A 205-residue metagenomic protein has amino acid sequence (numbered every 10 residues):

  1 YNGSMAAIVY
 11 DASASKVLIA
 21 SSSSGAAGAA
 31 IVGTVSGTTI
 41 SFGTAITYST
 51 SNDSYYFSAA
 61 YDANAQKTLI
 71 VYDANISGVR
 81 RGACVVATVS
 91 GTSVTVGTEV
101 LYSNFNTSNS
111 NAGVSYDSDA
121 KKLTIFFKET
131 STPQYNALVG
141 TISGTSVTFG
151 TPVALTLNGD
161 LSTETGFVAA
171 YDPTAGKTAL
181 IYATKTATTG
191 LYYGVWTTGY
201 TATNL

Functional and structural regions predicted by a protein language model:
Y1-L205: Polar, enzyme-active/binding microenvironments
